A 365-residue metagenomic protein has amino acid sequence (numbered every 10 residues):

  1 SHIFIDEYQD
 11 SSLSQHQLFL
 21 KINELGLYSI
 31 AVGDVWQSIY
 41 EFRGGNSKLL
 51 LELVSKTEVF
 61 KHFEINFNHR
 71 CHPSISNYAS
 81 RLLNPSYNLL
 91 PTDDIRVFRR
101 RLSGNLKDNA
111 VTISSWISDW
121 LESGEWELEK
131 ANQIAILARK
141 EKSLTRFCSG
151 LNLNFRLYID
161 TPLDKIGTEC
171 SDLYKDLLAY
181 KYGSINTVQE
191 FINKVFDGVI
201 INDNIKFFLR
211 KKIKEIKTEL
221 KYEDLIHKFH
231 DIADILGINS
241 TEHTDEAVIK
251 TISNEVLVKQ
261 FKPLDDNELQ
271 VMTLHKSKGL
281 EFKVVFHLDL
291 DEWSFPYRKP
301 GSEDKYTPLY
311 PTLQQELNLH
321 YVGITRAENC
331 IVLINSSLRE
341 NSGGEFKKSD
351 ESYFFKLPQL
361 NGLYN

Functional and structural regions predicted by a protein language model:
H2-S12, I30: SF2 helicase catalytic motif II
H16-R96: Conserved RecA-like helicase ATPase core segment that couples NTP binding/hydrolysis to strand translocation
Q17-K21, R146-G150, V284: A short acidic, amphipathic alpha-helical/loop segment
V32, V248-R298, Q315-R326, C330-R339 (+1 more regions): Conserved helicase core region in the C-terminal RecA-like lobe
V59-K61, N66-N154: Helicase P-loop NTPase motor core
I113-G237: Conserved helicase/translocase motor-coupling segment
Y174-A179, Q189, Y306-Y321: Conserved RecA-like P-loop NTPase helicase motor core
L333-N365: Helicase C-terminal subdomain and adjacent C-terminal extension
